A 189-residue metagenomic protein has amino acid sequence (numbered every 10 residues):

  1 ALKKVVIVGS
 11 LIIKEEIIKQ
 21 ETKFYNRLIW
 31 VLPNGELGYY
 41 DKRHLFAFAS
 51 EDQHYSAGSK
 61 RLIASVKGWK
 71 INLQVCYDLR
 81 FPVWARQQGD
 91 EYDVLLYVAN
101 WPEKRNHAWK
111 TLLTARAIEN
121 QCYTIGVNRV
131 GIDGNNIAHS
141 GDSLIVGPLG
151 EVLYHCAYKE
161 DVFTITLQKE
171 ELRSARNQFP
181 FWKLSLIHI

Functional and structural regions predicted by a protein language model:
A1-V8, R80-F163: CN hydrolase (nitrilase-like) catalytic-core segments centered on the catalytic cysteine and neighboring Lys/Glu
L11, R27-W30, L62, S143-I145 (+1 more regions): Short beta-strand scaffold segments in enzyme catalytic cores
I12, K42-R43, C76, W101 (+1 more regions): Active-site beta-loop-alpha junctions enriched in small/polar residues
K14-I17: Short glycine/acidic-enriched loop and turn motifs that connect beta-strands
K19-D90, K104-T111, S174, Q178: Active-site catalytic loop in hydrolytic enzyme cores
G35, H44, P102, G131 (+2 more regions): Residue-level detector of flexible, active-site-proximal loop/helix-junction positions within diverse enzyme catalytic
E160, L167-L172, F179-P180, L184: Acidic, His/Gly-rich catalytic cores of divalent-metal-dependent hydrolytic chemistry
I187-I189: Conserved small/polar residues in nucleotide/adenosyl-binding loops
